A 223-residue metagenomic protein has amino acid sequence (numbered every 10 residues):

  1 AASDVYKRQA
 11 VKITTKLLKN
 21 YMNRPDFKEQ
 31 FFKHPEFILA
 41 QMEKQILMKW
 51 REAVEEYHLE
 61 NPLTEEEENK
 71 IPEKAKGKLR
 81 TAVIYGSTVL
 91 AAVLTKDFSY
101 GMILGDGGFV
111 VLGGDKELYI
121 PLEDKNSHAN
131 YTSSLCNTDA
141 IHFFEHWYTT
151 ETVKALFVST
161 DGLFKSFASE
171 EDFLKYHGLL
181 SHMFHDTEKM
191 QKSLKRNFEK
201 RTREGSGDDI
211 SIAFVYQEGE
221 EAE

Functional and structural regions predicted by a protein language model:
S3-E223: PP2C/PPM-type serine/threonine phosphatase catalytic domain
